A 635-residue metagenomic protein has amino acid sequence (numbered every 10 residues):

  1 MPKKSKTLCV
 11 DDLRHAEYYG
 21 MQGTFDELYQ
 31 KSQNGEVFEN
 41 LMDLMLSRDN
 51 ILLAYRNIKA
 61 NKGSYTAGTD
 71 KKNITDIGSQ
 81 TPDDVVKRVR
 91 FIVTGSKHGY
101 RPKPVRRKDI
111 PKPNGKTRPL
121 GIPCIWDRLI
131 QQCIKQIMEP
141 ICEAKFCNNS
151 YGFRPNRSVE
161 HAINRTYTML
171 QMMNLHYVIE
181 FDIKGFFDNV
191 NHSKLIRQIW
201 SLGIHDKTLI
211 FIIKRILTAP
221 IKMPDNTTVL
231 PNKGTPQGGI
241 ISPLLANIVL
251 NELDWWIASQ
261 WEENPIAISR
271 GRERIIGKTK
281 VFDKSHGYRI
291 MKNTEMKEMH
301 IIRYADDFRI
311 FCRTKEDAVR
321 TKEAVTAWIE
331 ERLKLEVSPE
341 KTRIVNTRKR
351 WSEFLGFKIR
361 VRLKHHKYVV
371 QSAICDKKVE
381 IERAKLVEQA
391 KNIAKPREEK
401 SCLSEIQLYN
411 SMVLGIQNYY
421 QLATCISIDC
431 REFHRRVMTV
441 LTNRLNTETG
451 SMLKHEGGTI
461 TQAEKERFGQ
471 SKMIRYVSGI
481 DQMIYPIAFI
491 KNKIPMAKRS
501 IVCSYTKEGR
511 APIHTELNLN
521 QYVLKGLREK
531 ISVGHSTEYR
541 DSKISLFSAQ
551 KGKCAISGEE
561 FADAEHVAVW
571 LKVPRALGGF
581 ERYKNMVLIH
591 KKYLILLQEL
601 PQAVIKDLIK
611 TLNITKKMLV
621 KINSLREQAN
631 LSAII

Functional and structural regions predicted by a protein language model:
T7, A16-I240: Conserved pre-catalytic core of RNA-dependent polymerases
P104, N148-N149, R154, H161-V337 (+1 more regions): Conserved polymerase palm-domain catalytic core
D182, G558-K591, Q598-I605: Histidine-centered nuclease catalytic patch
T218, P224-T227, L333-S401, Q407 (+1 more regions): A conserved non-catalytic segment of reverse transcriptases and RNA-directed RNA polymerases corresponding to the late
S401-F468: Non-catalytic, peripheral interaction segments enriched in hydrophobic/basic residues
F433, N443-G534: Extended C-terminal regions of large enzymes
R510-I556, F580, L625-L631: Short, charged surface segments at domain edges that flank catalytic/cofactor-binding sites
A576-K584, I595-I635: Polybasic, low-complexity binding patches
